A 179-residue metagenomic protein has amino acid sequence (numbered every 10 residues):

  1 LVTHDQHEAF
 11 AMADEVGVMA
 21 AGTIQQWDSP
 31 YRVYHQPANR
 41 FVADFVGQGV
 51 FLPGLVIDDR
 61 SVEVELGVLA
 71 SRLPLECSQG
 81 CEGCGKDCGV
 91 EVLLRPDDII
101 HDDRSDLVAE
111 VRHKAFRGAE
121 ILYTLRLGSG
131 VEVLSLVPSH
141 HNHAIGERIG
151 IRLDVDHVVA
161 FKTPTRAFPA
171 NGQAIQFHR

Functional and structural regions predicted by a protein language model:
T3-V68: Internal alpha/beta loop-helix hairpins
G49, D59-R179: Non-catalytic connector elements of ABC transporters
